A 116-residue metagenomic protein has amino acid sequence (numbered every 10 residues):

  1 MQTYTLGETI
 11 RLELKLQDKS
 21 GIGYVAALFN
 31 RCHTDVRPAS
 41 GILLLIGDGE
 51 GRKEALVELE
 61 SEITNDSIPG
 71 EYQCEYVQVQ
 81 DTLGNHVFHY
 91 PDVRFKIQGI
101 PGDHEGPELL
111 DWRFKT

Functional and structural regions predicted by a protein language model:
M1-T5, L110-T116: Short beta-strand segments of immunoglobulin-like
Q2-L6, R11-G21, R31-T34, D81: Extracellular acidic, Ser/Thr/Pro-rich low-complexity tracts
L16, F29, S61-I63: Hydrophobic beta-strand positions in extracellular immunoglobulin-like domains
V25-A27: Short beta-strand elements bearing conserved aromatic residues within extracellular beta-rich modules
T34-E60: Solvent-exposed serine/threonine-rich low-complexity stretches and specific carbohydrate-binding patches
I63-C74: Short glycine/proline/serine/threonine-rich loop/turn segments at secondary-structure transition edges
Q80-V87: Short, solvent-exposed loop/turn segments at the edges of extracellular beta-sandwich modules
K96-D111: Proline/serine/threonine-rich low-complexity linkers at boundaries of modular beta-sandwich domains
